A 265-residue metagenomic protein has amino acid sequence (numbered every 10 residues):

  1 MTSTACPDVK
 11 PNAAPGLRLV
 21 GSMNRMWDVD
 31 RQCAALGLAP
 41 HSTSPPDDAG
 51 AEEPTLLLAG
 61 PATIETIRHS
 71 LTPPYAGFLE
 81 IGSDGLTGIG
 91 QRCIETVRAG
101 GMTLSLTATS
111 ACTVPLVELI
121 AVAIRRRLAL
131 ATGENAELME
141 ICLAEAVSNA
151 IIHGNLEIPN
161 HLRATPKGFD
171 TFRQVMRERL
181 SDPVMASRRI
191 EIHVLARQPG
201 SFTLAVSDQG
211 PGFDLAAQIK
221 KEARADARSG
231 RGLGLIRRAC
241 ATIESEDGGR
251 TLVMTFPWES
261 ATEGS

Functional and structural regions predicted by a protein language model:
M1-P46: Short, charged N-terminal beta->alpha structural module
N24-R25, S110-C112, Q198-G200, S260: Residues that cap or initiate secondary-structure elements
R31, R68-L71, Q218: Short amphipathic alpha-helical segments
G50-I141, I152, L156-F169, R173-R177: Bergerat-fold GHKL ATPase/HATPase_c domain
E95-G101, I152-S265: Conserved beta-strand-loop-beta-strand hairpin that lines the nucleotide-binding pocket of ATP/GTP-utilizing enzymes
E140-L143, A205: Short, conserved beta-strand edge motifs with alternating hydrophobic and charged residues
E145, N149: Conserved polar catalytic motif of the HATPase_c/GHKL fold
